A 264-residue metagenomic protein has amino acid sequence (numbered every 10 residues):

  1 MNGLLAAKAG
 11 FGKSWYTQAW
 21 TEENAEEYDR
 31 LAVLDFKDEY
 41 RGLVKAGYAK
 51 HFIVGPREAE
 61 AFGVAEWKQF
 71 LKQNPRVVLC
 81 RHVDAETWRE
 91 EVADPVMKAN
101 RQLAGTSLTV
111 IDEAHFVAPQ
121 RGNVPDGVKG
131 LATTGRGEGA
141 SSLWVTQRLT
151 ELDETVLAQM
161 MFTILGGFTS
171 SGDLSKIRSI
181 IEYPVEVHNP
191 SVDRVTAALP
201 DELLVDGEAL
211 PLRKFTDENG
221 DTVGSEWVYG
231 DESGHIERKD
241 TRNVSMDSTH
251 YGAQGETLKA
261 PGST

Functional and structural regions predicted by a protein language model:
M1-L108, H115, R121-K129, A140 (+3 more regions): P-loop NTPase catalytic phosphate-binding loop
L5, L79, T109, G135 (+3 more regions): Generic structural hydrophobic/aromatic packing signal, biased to beta-strands
A9-F11, G42, R148-S225: Conserved ATP-driven motor cores of ASCE-family P-loop NTPases powering translocation/secretion/packaging/pilus
G135-L143: Short beta-strand/loop segments at the ligand-binding rim of alpha/beta enzyme cores
A197-S263: Conserved P-loop NTPase
